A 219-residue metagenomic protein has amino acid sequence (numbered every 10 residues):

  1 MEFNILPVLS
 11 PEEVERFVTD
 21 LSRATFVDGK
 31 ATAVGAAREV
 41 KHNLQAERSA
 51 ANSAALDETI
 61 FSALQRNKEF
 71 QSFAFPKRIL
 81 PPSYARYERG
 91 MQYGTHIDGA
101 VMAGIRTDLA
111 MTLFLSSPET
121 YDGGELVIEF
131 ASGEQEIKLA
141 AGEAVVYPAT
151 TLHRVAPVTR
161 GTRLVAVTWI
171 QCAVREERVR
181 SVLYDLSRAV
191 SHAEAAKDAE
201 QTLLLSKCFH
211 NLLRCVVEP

Functional and structural regions predicted by a protein language model:
M1-P76, V182-P219: Non-heme Fe(II)/2-oxoglutarate
K68-Y184: Catalytic core of non-heme Fe(II) oxygenases with the double-stranded beta-helix
